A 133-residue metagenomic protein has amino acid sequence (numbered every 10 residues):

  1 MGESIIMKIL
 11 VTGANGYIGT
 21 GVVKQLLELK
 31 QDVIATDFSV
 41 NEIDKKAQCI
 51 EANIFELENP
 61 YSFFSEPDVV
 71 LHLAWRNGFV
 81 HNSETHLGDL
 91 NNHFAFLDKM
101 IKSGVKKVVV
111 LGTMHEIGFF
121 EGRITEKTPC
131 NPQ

Functional and structural regions predicted by a protein language model:
M1-I6: Short, Lys/Arg-enriched N-terminal segments with co-localized hydrophobic residues within the first ~10-30 amino acids
K8, D32, K106-K107: Residues at the starts of beta-strands that form the adenosine-phosphate
I9-L29: N-terminal Rossmann NAD(P)H-binding glycine-rich loop of SDR-like oxidoreductase domains
T12, T36, V70-L73, V108-M114: SDR active-site strand-loop-helix element
Q31-E42: Conserved glycine-rich Rossmann-like NAD(P)H-binding loop of the short-chain dehydrogenase/reductase
D44-L57: Rossmann-fold cofactor-recognition segment
I54-N91, I117: NAD(P)H-binding glycine-rich loop region in Rossmannoid oxidoreductase-like domains and their noncatalytic homologs
A95-N131: Conserved Rossmann-fold NAD(P)-dependent oxidoreductase catalytic core, especially the SDR/UDP-sugar
